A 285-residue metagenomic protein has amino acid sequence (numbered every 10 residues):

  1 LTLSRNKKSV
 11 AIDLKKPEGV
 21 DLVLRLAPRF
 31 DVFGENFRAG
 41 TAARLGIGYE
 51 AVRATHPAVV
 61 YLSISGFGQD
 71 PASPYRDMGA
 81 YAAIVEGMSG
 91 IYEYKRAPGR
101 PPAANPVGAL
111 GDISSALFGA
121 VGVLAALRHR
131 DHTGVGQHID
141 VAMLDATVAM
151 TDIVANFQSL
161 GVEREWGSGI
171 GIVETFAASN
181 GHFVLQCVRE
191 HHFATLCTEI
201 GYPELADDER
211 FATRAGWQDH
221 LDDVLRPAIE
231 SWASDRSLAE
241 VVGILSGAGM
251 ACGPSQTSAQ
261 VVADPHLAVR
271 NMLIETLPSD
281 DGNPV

Functional and structural regions predicted by a protein language model:
L1-A54, S234: A structured beta-alpha segment of the ubiquitous adenosine-cofactor-binding alpha/beta core
L1-L3, E174-A178, I274-S279: Short acidic-hydrophobic surface loop/beta-edge motif
K7, A82, D112, G134 (+4 more regions): Residue-level detector of functionally special positions within alpha-helical transmembrane segments of multi-pass
R29, A43-V188, T195: Active-site-adjacent "lid/gating" segments in soluble enzymes
V32-F33, A58, A251: Residue-level detector of anion-binding/catalytic polar loops
E35-N36, Y61-S63, P254: Hydrophobic residues in well-ordered beta-strands that form the structural core
I172-A248, C252, P265: Aromatic-enriched alpha-helical interface/lid elements that frame and gate functional surfaces
S246-V285: A glycine-rich dinucleotide-binding beta-alpha-beta segment and adjacent secondary-structure elements that constitute
